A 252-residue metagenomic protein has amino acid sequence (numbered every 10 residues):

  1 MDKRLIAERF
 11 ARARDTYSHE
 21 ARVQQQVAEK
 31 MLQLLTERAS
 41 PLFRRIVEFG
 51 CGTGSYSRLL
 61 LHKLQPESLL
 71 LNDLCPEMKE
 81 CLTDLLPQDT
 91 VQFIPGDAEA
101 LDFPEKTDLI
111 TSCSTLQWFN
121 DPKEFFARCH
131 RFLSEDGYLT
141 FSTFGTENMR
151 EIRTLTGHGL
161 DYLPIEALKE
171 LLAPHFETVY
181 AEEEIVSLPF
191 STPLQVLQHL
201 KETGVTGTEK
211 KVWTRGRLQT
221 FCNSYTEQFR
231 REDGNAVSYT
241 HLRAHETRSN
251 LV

Functional and structural regions predicted by a protein language model:
M1-D15: N-terminal, positively charged/glycine-rich alpha-helical extensions of SAM-dependent methyltransferases
V23-L42: Conserved alpha-helix/loop element of class I SAM-dependent methyltransferases that forms part of the SAM/SAH-binding
V47-L101: Class I SAM-dependent methyltransferase SAM/SAH-binding core
E99-I110: A short acidic, Gly/Pro-enriched loop at the edge of an enzyme's catalytic core that lines a small-molecule cofactor
L109-D121: A short SAM/SAH-binding and catalytic strip from SAM-dependent methyltransferases
K123-E135: A short glycine-rich, Lys/Arg-flanked "PGG" loop and its adjoining helix->strand segment in the class I
Y138-Q195, T206-R215: Conserved catalytic/acceptor-binding region of the Class I
T240-T247: Conserved small/polar residues in nucleotide/adenosyl-binding loops
